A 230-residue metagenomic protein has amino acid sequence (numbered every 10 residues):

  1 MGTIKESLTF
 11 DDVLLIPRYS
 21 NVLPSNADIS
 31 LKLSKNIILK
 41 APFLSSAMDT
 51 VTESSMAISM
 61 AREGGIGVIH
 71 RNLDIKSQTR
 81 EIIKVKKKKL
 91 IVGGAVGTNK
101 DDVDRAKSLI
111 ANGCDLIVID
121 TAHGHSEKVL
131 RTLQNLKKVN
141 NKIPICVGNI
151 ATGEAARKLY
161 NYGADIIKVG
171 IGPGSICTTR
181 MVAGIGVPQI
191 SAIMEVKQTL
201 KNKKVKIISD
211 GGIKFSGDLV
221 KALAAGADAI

Functional and structural regions predicted by a protein language model:
M1-F43: An N-cap/entry alpha-helix motif that binds or orients negatively charged groups
G2, V51-A229: Alpha/beta enzyme core
A27-I69: N-terminal cofactor/phosphate-binding cores enriched in small/glycine residues, especially glycine-rich loops such as
